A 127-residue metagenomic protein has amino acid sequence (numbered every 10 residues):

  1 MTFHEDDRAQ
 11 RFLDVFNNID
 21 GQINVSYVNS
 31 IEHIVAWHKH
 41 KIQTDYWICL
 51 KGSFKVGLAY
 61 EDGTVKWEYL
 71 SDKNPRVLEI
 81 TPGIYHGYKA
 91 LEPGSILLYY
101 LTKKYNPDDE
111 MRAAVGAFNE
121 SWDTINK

Functional and structural regions predicted by a protein language model:
M1-V77, K89, P93-K127: Non-catalytic, conserved peripheral segments adjacent to functional cores
